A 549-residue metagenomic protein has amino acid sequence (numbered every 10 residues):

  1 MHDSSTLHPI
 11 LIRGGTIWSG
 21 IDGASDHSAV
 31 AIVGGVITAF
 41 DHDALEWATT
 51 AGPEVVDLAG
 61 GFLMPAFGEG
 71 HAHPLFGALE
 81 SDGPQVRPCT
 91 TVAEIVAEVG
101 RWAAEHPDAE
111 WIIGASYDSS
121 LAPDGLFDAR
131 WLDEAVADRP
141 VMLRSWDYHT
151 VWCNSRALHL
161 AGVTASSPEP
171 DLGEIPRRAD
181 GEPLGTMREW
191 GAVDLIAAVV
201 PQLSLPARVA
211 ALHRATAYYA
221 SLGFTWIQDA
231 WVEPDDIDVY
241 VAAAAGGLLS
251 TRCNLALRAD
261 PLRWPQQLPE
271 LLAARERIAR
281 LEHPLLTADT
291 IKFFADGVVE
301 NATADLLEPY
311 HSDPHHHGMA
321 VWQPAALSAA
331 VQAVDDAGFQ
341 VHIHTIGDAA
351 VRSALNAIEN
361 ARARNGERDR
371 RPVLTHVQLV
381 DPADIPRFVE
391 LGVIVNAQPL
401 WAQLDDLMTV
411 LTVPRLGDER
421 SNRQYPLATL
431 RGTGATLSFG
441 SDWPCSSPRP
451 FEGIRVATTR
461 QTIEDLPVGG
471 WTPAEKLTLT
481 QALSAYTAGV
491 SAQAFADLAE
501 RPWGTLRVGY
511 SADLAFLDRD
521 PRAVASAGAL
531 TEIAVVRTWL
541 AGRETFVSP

Functional and structural regions predicted by a protein language model:
H2, T6-G14, W18, D22-A273 (+8 more regions): Divalent metal-binding segments
M64-G70, T375-H376, N396, S438-S441: Active-site neighborhood of phospho(di)ester-bond hydrolases with catalytic His/Asp-centered motifs
A220, E282, D335, V389 (+1 more regions): Anion (oxyanion) recognition and catalysis
A243-G247, R275-H283, E367, F388-E390: Acidic (Asp/Glu)-rich catalytic clusters
T251-I291, R371-P382, M408-S438: Phosphate/diphosphate-binding loops
Q332-H342, I346-P372, P382-P386, A397-R522 (+1 more regions): His/Asp/Glu-enriched, well-ordered alpha-helical/loop segment that forms or immediately abuts the divalent-metal
P521-A529: Short, Lys/Arg- and Gly-enriched loop/turn segments at beta-strand edges
I533-P549: Short peripheral tails and domain-boundary helices/loops at the edges of structured domains
